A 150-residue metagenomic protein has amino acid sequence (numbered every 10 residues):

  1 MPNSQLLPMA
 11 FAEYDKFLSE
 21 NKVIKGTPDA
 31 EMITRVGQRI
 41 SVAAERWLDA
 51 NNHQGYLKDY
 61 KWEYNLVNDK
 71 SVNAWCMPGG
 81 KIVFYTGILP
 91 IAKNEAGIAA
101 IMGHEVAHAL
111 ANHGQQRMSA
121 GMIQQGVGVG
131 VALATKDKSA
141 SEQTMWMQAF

Functional and structural regions predicted by a protein language model:
M1-F150: A Zn2+-metalloprotease active-site environment signal
